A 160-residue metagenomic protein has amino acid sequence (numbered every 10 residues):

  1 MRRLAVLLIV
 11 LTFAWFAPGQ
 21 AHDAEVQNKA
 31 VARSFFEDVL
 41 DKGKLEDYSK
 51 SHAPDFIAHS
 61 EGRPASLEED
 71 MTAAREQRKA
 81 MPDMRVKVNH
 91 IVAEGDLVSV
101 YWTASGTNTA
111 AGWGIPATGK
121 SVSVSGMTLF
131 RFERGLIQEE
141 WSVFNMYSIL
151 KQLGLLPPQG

Functional and structural regions predicted by a protein language model:
A5-W15: Bacterial N-terminal signal peptides
F13-K50, P54, L156-G160: Short, low-complexity N-terminal intrinsically disordered segments enriched in polar/charged residues
L45-L97, T103: A solvent-exposed, acidic/Ser-Thr-rich amphipathic alpha-helical stretch
R63-A65, A104-T107, F144-S148: Solvent-exposed loop/turn segments at secondary-structure junctions within structured extracellular/periplasmic domains
I91-V98, R131-I137: A short, structured loop/turn motif at beta-sheet edges
G106-R134: Exposed beta-sheet edge and beta->alpha loop/turn motif
Q138-G160: Low-complexity, intrinsically disordered terminal/linker segments enriched in charged and Gly/Pro repeats
